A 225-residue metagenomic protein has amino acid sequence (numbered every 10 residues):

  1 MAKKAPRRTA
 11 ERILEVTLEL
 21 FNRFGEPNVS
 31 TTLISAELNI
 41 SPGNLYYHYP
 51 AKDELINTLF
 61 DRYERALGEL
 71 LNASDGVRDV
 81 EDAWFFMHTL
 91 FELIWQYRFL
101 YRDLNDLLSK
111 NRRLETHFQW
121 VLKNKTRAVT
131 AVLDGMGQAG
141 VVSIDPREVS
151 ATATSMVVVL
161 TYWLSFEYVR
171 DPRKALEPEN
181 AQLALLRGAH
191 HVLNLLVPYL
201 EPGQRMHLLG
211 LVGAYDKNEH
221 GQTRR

Functional and structural regions predicted by a protein language model:
A2-A10: Short, Lys/Arg-enriched anionic-surface-contact patches
T9-V16, T152: N-terminal positioning helix adjacent to the helix-turn-helix/winged-helix DNA-binding module
R12, L20-T58: Helix-turn-helix
D61-L67: Short, basic, alpha-helical segments at the C-terminal edge of helix-turn-helix-like DNA-binding modules
N72-F99, A153: Hydrophobic alpha-helical connector segments
I94-T116, T130-D134: Amphipathic alpha-helical segments used for helix-helix packing
R113-A139, S150-S165, L183-P198: Amphipathic alpha-helical packing segments from all-alpha helical-bundle domains
S165-R225: C-terminal peripheral helix-coil segments that are non-catalytic and often amphipathic
